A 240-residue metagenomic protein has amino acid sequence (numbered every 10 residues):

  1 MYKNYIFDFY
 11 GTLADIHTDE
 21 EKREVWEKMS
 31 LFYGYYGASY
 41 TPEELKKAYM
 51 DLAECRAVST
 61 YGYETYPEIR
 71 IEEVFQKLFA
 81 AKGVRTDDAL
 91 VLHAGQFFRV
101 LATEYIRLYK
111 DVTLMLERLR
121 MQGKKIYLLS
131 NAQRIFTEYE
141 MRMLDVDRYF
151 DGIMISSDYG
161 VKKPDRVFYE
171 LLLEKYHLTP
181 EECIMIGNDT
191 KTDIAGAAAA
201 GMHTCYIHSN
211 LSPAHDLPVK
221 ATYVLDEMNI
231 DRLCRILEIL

Functional and structural regions predicted by a protein language model:
M1-Y5, D15-D19, G34-E43, A89 (+3 more regions): Asp-based, Mg2+/Mn2+-dependent phosphohydrolase catalytic module
D8: Short, acidic, Ser/Thr-enriched surface-loop or helix-capping motifs
E20-Y33: Basic, amphipathic juxtamembrane/active-site segments that coordinate anionic phosphate or diphosphate groups
S30, P42-Q96: A metal-dependent, Asp-based hydrolase signature
A53-Y66, V100-K110, V167, H203: Short amphipathic alpha-helical segments at helix boundaries and their inter-helical linkers
G62, A102-T103, K124, S156 (+1 more regions): Short, contiguous strand/loop micro-motifs
T65-E73, A80-A81, D88, R99-Y127 (+1 more regions): Short, acidic loop-to-helix structural element flanking the phosphoryl-transfer center in phosphate-processing enzymes
